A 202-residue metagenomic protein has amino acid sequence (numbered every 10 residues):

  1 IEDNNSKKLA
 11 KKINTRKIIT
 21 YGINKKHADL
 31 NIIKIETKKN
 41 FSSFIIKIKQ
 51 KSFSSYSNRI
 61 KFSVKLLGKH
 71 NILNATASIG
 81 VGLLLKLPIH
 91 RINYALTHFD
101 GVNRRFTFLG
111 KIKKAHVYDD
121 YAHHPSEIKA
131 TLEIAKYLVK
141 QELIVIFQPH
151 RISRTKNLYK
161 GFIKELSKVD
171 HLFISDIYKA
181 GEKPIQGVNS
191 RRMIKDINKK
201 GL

Functional and structural regions predicted by a protein language model:
I1-V117, K140, R191-N198: Acidic, Mg2+-coordinating active-site environments of NTP-dependent enzymes
K17-T20, D29, S55, A77 (+7 more regions): Sparse, context-dependent recognition of short Cys/His-centered cofactor- or disulfide-binding micro-motifs
I72-A75, P125-K129: Short glycine/serine/threonine-rich phosphate/pyrophosphate-binding segments that cradle anionic phosphate groups
V102, Y121, S126, L132-K200: Active-site beta-alpha connecting loops in nucleotide-dependent enzymes
